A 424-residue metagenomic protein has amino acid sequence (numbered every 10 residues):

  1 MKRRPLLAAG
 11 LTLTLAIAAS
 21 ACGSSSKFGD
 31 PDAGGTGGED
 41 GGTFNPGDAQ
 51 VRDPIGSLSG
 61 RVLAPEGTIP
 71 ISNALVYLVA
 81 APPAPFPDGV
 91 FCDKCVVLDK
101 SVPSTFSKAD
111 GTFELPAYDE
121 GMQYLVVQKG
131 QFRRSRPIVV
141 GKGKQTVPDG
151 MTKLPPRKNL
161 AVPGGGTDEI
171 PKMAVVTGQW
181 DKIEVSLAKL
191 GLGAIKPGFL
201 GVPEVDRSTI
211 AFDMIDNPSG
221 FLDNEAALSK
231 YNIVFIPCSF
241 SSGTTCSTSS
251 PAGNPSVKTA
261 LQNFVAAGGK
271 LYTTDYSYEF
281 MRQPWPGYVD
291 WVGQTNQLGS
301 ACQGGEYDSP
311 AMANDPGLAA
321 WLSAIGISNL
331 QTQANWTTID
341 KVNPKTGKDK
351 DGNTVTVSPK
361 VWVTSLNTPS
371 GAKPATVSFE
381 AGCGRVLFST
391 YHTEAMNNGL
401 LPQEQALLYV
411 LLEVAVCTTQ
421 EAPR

Functional and structural regions predicted by a protein language model:
L7, T14-S57: Ser/Thr-rich, Pro/Gly/Ala-heavy low-complexity intrinsically disordered linkers and tails of secreted extracellular
R61-S72, V79-A84: Structural motif
V76-L78, G111-E114, E120-P137: A short, solvent-exposed beta-strand micro-motif common in secreted/extracellular proteins
P82-P116: Short, acidic Ser/Thr/Gly-rich low-complexity loop/linker segments typical of extracellular and cell-surface proteins
V175-V289: Helical hinge/lid and interdomain linker segments adjacent to catalytic or ligand-binding clefts that mediate domain
S242-T346: A glycine-rich, often tryptophan-bearing local segment used as a flexible ligand/cofactor-contacting loop or short
R282-A301, S370-A375, E380-R424: Extracellular ligand-binding/catalytic regions of CAZymes and related secreted enzymes and adhesion modules
G305-G399: Catalytic beta-strand/loop cores that center a nucleophilic Ser/Cys/Thr and support acyl-enzyme chemistry
